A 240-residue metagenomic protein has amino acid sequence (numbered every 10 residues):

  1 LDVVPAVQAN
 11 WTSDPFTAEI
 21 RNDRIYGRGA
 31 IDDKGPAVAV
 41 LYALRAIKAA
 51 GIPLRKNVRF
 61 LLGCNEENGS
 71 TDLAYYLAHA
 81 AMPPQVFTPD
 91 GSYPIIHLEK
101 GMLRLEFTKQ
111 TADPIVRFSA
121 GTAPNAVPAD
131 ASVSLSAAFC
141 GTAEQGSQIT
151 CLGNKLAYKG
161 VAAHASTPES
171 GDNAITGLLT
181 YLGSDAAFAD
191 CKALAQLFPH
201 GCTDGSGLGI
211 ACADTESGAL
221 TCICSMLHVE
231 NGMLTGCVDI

Functional and structural regions predicted by a protein language model:
L1-R28, A49-L54: Acidic/His- and Gly-rich active-site-bordering loop/insert found across diverse amide/peptide-bond hydrolases
D23-R24, V58-R59, P84-F87: Structural motif
G29-L44: Active-site alpha-helical elements of protease catalytic centers
P36-A37, G69-D72: Short glycine/serine/threonine-rich phosphate/pyrophosphate-binding segments that cradle anionic phosphate groups
Y42-A49, L179-S184: Short glycine/serine- and small hydrophobic-enriched flexible loop segments
I47-E66: Short helix-loop-beta-strand segments that form the rim/entrance of peptidase-like active sites
E67, A74-Y75, H79-I240: Midchain, well-structured core segments that form catalytic/ion-binding scaffolds
